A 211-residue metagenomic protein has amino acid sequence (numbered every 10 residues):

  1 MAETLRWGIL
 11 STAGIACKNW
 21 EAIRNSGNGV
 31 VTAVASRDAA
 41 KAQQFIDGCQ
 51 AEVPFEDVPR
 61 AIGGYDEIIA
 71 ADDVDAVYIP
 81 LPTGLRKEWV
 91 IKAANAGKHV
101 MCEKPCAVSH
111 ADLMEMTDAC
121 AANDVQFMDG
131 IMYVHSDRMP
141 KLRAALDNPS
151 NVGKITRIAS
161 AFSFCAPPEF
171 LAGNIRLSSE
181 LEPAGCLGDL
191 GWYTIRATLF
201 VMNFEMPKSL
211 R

Functional and structural regions predicted by a protein language model:
M1-V53: N-terminal Rossmann-like dinucleotide-binding module
K18, Q44, G64-E67, A76 (+5 more regions): Alpha-helical elements of Rossmann-like donor-binding domains used by nucleotide-donor carbohydrate transfer enzymes
A33, A76, R157: Short, Asp-centered acidic motifs that coordinate Mg2+ and/or phosphate in catalytic or ligand-binding sites
E56-A119: Beta-loop-alpha module in the N-terminal Rossmann-like domain of NAD(P)-dependent dehydrogenases, especially those
L85, P105-S109, M128-H135, P140: Rossmann-like NAD(P)(H) cofactor-binding subdomain of soluble oxidoreductases
E115-Y133, G153-R157: Rossmann-fold dehydrogenase core element
Y133-R211: Predominantly a Rossmann-like dinucleotide-binding segment in NAD(P)-dependent oxidoreductases
